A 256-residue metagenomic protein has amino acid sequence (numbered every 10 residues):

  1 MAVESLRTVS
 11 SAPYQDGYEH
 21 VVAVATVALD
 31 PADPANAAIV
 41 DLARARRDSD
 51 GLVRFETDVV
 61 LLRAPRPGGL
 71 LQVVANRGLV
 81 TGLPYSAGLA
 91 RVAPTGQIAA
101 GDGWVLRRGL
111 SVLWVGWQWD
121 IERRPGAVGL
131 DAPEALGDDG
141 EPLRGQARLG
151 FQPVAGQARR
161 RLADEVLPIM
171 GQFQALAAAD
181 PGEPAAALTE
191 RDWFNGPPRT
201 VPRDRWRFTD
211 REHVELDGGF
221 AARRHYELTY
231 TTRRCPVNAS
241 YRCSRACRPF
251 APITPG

Functional and structural regions predicted by a protein language model:
M1-G256: C-terminal His-loop and adjacent cap/lid subdomain of alpha/beta-hydrolase
